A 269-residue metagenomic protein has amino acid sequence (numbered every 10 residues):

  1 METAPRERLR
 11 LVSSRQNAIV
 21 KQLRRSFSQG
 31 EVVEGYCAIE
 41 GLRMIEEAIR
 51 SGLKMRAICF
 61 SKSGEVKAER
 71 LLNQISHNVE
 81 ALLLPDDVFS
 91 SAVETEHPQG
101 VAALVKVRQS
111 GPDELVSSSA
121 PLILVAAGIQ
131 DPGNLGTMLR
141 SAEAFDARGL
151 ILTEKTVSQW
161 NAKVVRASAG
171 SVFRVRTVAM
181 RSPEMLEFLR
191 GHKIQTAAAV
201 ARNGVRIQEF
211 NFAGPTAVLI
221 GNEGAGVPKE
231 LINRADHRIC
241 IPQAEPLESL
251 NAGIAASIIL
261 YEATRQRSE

Functional and structural regions predicted by a protein language model:
M1-R70, T156-V157: Boundary-proximal intrinsically disordered activation/regulatory segments immediately upstream of a helical core
R10-S14, E80-P85, V175-M185: Short acidic-hydrophobic, aromatic-tinged amphipathic segments that line or gate anion-handling sites
G41, Q130-M138, E248-A255: Amphipathic alpha-helical repeat scaffolds
R50, Q109-S110, E114-N203: RNA substrate-binding interface of SAM-dependent RNA methyltransferases
N73-L104: Glycine/small-residue-rich loop that forms an oxyanion/phosphate-binding "nest" at active or ligand-binding sites
A103, S141-F145, E154, Q159-S171 (+1 more regions): Structured adenosyl-cofactor binding patch, chiefly the S-adenosyl-L-methionine
A197-L247, N251: Active-site/ligand-binding-proximal alpha/beta "capping" segment
